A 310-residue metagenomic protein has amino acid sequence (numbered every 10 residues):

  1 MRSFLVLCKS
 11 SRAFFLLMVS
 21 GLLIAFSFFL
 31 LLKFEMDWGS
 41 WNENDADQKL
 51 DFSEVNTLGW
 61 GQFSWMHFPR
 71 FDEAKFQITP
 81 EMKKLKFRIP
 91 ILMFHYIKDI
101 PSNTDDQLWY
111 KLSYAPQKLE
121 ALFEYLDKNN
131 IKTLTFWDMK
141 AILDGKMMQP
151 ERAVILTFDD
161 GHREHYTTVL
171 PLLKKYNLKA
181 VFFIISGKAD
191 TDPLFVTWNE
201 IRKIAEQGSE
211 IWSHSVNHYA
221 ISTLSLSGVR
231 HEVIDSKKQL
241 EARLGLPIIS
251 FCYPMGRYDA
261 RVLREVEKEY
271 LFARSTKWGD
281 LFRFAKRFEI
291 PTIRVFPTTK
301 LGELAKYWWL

Functional and structural regions predicted by a protein language model:
M1-L23: N-terminal Sec-pathway targeting helices
G21-E35: Hydrophobic alpha-helical membrane-insertion segments, chiefly the h-region of N-terminal signal peptides
F34-T157, R163-E164, R202, Y219 (+1 more regions): C-terminal active-site subregion of NodB/CE4 polysaccharide deacetylases
D127, L170-L178, V196-S213, V266-E267 (+1 more regions): Acidic (Asp/Glu)-rich catalytic clusters
F158-D159, S213: Active-site flanking residues adjacent to catalytic metal/cofactor-binding acidic residues
N177-T197: A short, conserved beta-to-alpha structural element at the edge of catalytic cores that scaffolds binding
F183, H214, S275: Short beta-strand and adjacent tight-turn residues that come in two discontinuous sequence segments and form the edges
